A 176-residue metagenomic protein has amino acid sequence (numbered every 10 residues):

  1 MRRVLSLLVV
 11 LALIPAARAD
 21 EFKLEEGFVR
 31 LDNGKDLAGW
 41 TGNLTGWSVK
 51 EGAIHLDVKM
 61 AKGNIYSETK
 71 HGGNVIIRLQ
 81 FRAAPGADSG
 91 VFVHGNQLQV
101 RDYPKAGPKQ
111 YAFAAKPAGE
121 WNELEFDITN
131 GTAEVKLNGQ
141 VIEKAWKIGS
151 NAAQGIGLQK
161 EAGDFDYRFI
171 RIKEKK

Functional and structural regions predicted by a protein language model:
V4-L13: Sec-dependent N-terminal signal peptides
A19-K176: Carbohydrate-interacting regions of secretory-pathway proteins
